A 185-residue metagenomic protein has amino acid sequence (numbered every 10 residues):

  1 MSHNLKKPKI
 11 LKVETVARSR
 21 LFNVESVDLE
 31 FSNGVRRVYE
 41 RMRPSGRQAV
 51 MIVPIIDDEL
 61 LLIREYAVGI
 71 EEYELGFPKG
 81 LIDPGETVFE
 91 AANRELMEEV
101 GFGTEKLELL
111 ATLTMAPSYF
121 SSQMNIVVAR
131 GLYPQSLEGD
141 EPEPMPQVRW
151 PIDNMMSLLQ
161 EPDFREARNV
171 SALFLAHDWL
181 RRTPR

Functional and structural regions predicted by a protein language model:
M1-S19: Extreme N-terminal tail/first-helix region
I10, V24, V38-Y39, I63 (+4 more regions): Hydrophobic residues on conserved beta-strands that form the core of alpha/beta folds
V13-M51, I56-D57: Acidic, metal-coordinating catalytic segment for phosphate/diphosphate chemistry, firing primarily on the Nudix
T15-R20, S32, P44, V68 (+1 more regions): Acidic pyrophosphate-coordinating catalytic loop
N33-V38, L62, E72-L75, Q135-E138: Short small-residue beta-strand/loop micro-motif enriched in glycine and branched aliphatics
M42, G46-K79: A glycine-rich, hydrophobic loop/mini-helix early in the fold
Q48-M51, I56, L81-S171: Unchanged
A172-R185: Short, amphipathic C-terminal "tail helix"
